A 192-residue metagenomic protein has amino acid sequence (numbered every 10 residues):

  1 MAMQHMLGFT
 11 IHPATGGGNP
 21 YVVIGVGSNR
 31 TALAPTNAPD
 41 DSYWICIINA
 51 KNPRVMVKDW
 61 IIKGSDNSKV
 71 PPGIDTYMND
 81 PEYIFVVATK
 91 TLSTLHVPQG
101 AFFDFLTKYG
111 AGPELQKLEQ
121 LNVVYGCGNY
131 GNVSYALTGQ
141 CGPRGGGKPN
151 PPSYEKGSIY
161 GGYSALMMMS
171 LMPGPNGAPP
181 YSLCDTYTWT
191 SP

Functional and structural regions predicted by a protein language model:
M1-P192: Short acidic-hydrophobic catalytic motif
